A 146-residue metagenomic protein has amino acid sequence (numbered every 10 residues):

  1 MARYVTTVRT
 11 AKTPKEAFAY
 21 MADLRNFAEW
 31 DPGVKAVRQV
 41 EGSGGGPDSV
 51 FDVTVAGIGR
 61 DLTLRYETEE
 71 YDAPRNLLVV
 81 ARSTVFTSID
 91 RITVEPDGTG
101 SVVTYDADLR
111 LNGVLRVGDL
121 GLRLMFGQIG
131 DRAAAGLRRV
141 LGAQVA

Functional and structural regions predicted by a protein language model:
M1-E41, A146: Hydrophobic ligand-binding cavity/cleft-lining segments
V5-T7, T63-R65, I89-R91, D106: Well-ordered beta-strand positions in beta-sheet-rich domains
A11, W30, Y71-D72, D97: A short, compositionally biased micro-patch
M21, D72, I92, L111 (+1 more regions): Generic helix-packing signal
R38-F86, G98, V102, R132-A146: Glycine-rich portal/gate segments that line the openings of hydrophobic small-molecule binding cavities
V80-R132: Beta-strand/loop substructures that line and gate deep hydrophobic ligand-binding cavities in soluble
